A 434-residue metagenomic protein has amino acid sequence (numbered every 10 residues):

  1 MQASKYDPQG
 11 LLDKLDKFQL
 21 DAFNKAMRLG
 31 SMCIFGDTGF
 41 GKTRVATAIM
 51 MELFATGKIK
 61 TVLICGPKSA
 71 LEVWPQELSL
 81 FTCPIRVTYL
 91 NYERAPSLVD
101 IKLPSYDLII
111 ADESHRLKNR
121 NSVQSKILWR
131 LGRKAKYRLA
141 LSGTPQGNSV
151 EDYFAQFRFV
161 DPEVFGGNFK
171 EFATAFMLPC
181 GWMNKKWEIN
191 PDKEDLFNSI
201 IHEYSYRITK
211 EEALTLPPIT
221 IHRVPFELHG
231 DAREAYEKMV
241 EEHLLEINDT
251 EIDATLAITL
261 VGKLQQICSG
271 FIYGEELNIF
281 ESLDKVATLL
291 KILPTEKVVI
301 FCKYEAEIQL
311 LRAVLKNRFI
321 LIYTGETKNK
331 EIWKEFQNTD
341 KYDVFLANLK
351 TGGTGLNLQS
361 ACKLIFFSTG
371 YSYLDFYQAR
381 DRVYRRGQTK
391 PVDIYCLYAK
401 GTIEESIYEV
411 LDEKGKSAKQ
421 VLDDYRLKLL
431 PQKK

Functional and structural regions predicted by a protein language model:
M1-M32, Q76, L80-V87, N91-E93 (+3 more regions): Charged, low-complexity
M1-Q2, D13, R28-S31, D37-G41 (+7 more regions): Conserved Helicase C-terminal RecA-like lobe
T61, L108, S125-E212, Q388-P391: Conserved P-loop NTPase motor "coupling/switch" region that bridges the ATPase
S69-V87, V160-E163, N317: Conserved helix-turn-beta segment of the N-terminal RecA-like "Helicase ATP-binding" lobe in SF1/SF2 helicases
Y92-L108, N119, R130: Conserved helix/coil segment N-terminal to the catalytic DExD/H
P96-D100, G147-V150, A306-R312, K330-W333 (+1 more regions): SF2 helicase motor core recognition
D112-E113: Walker B catalytic acidic pair
Y371-K434: A conserved SF2-helicase RecA2
